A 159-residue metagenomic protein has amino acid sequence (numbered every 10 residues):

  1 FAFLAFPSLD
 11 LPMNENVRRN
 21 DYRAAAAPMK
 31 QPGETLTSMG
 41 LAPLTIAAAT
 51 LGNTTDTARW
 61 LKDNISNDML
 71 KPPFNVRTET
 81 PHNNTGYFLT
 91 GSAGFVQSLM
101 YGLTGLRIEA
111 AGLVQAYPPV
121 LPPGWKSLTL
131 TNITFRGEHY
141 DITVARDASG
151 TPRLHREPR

Functional and structural regions predicted by a protein language model:
F1-S98, G102: Active-site core of glycosidic bond-cleaving carbohydrate-active enzymes
T55-R159: Non-catalytic C-terminal accessory modules of carbohydrate-active enzymes
